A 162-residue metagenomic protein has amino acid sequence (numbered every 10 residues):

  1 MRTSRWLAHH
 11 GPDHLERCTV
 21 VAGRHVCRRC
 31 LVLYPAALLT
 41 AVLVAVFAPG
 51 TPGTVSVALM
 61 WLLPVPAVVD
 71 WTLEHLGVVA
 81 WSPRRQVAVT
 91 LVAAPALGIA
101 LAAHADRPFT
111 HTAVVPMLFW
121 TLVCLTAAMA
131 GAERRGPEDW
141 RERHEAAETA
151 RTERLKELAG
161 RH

Functional and structural regions predicted by a protein language model:
M1-H162: Secretory/periplasmic and organellar redox-cofactor proteins
